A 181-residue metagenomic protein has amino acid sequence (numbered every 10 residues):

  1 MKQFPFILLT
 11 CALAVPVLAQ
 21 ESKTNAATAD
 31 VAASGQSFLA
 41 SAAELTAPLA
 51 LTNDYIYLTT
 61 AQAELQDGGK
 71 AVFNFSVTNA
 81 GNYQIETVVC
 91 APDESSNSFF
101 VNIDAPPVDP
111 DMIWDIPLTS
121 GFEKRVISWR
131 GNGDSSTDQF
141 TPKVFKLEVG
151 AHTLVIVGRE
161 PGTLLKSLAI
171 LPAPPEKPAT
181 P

Functional and structural regions predicted by a protein language model:
M1-F4: Positively charged n-region of N-terminal signal peptides that target proteins for export
I7-P16: Bacterial N-terminal signal peptides
Q20-P181: Extracytoplasmic
